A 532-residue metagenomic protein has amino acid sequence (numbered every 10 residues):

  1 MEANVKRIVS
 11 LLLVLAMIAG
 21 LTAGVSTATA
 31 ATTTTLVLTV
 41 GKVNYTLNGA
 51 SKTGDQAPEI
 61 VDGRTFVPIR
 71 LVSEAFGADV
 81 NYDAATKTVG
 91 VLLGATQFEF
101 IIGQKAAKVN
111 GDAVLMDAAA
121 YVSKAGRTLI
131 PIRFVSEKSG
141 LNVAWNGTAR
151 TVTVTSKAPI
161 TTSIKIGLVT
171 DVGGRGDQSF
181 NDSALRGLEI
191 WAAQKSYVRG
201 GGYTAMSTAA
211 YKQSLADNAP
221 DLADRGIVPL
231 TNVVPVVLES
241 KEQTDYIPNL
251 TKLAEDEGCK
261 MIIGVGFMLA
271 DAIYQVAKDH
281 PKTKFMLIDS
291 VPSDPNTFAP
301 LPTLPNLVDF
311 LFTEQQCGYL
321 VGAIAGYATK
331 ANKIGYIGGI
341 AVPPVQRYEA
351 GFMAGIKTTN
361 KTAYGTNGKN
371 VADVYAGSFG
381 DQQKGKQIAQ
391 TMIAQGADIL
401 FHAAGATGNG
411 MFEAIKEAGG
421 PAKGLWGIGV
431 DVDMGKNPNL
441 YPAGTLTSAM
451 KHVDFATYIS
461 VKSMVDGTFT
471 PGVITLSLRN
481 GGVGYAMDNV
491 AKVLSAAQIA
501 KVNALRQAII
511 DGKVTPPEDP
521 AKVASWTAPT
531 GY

Functional and structural regions predicted by a protein language model:
M1-E2, P529: Short hotspots in intrinsically disordered terminal tails
E2-T162: Primary recognition of N-terminal secretory signal peptides and signal-anchoring hydrophobic helices
I160-Y532: A residue-level marker of the well-folded mature domains of exported/periplasmic proteins
